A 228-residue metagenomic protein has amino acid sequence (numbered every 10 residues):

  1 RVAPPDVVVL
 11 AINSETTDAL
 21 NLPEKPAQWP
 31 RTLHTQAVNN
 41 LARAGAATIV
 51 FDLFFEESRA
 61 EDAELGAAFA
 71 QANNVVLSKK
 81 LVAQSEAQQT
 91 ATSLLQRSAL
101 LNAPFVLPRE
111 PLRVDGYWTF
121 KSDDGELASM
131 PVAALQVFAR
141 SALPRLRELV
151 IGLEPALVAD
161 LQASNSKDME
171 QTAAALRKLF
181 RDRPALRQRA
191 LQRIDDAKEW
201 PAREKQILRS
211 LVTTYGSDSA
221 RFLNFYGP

Functional and structural regions predicted by a protein language model:
R1-P228: Non-transmembrane functional regions of envelope-associated proteins
